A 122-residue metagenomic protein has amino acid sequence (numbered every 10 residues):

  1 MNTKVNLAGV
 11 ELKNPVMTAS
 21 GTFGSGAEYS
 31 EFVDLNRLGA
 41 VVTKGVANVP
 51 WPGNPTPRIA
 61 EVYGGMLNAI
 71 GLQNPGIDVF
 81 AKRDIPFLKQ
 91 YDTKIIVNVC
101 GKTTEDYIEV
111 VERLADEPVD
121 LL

Functional and structural regions predicted by a protein language model:
M1-K94, G101: N-terminal capping/small domains of soluble enzymes
V79, V99-L122: Conserved alpha/beta-domain cores
